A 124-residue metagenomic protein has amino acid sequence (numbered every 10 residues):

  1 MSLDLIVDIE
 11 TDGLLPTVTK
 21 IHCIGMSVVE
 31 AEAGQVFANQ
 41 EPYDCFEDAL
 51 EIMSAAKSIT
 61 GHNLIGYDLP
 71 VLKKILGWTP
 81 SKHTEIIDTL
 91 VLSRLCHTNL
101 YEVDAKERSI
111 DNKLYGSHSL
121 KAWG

Functional and structural regions predicted by a protein language model:
S2-V7, L15-P16, I21-G124: Conserved DEDDh/DEDDy metal-dependent 3′-5′ exonuclease domain
